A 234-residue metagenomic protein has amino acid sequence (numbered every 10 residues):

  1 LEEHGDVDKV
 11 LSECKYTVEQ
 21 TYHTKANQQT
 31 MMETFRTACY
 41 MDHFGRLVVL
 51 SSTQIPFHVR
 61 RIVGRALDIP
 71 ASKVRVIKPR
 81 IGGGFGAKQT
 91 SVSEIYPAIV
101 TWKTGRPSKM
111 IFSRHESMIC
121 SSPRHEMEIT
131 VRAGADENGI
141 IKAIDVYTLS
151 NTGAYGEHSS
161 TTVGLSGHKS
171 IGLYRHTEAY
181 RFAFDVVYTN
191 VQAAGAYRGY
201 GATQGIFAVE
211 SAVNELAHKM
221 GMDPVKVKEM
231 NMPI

Functional and structural regions predicted by a protein language model:
L1-I234: Structural alpha/beta core scaffold segments of enzyme domains
